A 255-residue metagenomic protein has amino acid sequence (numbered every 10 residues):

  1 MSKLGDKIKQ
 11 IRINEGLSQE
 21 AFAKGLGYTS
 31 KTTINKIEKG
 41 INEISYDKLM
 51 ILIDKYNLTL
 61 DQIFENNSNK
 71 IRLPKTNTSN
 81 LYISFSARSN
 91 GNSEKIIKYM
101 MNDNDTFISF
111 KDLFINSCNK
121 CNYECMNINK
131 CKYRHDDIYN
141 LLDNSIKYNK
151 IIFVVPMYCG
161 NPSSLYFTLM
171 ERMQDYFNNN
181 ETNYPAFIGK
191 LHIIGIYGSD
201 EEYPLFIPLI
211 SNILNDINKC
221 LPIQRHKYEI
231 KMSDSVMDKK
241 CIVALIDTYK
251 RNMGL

Functional and structural regions predicted by a protein language model:
M1-N14: A short, Lys/Arg-rich alpha-helix, primarily the initiator
K9, E20, M50: Residues within the helices of the helix-turn-helix
I13, K24, D54: Alpha-helical residues within the helix-turn-helix
G16-K36: Short alpha-helical DNA-recognition segment
G25, Q62-K75: Short amphipathic recognition helices of helix-turn-helix/homeodomain-type DNA-binding modules
D47-Q62: DNA major-groove recognition helix of helix-turn-helix/homeodomain DNA-binding modules
K70-N179, M232-L255: N-terminal beta1-alpha1-beta2 submodule of the flavodoxin-like/Rossmannoid cofactor-binding fold
T182-Q224: Short, glycine-/small-residue-rich phosphate/pyrophosphate-handling segment
